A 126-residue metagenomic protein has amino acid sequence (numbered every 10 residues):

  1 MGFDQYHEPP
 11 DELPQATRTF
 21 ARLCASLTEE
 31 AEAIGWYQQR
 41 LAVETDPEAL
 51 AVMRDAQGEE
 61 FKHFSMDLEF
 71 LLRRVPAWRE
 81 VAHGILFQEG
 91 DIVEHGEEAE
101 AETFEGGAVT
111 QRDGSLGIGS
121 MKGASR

Functional and structural regions predicted by a protein language model:
M1-R126: Iron-associated oxidoreductase/ferritin-like identity signal
